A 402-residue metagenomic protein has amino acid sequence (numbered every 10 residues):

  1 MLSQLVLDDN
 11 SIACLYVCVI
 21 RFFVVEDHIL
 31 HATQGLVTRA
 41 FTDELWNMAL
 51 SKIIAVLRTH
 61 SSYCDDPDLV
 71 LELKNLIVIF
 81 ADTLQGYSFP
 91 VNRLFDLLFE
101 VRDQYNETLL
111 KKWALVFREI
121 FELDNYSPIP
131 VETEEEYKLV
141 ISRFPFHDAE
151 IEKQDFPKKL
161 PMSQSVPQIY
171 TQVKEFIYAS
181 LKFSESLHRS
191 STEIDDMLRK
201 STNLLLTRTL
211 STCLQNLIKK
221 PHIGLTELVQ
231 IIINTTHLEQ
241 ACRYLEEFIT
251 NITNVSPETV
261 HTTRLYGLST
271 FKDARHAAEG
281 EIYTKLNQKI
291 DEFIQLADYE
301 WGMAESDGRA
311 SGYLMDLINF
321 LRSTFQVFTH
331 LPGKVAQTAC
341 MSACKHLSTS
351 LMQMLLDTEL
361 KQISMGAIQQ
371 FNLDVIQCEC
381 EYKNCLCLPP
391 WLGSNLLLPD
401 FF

Functional and structural regions predicted by a protein language model:
M1-S88, E136-G302, S306, F320-A339 (+2 more regions): Extended alpha-helical solenoid scaffold regions that build the rod-like backbones of large eukaryotic assemblies
T42, A49, Y63-E119, L123-N125 (+6 more regions): Cytosolic small-GTPase signaling regions in large eukaryotic proteins
F95, E107-Q154: Alpha-helical repeat/alpha-solenoid scaffolds of the HEAT/ARM/MIF4G superfamily and closely related elongated all-alpha
L139-S142, C378-Y382: Short C-terminal domain-edge/linker segments immediately following a structured domain
P145-D148, Y382-L386: Low-complexity, flexible helical/coil segments
G312-I318: Long alpha-helical repeat scaffolds
